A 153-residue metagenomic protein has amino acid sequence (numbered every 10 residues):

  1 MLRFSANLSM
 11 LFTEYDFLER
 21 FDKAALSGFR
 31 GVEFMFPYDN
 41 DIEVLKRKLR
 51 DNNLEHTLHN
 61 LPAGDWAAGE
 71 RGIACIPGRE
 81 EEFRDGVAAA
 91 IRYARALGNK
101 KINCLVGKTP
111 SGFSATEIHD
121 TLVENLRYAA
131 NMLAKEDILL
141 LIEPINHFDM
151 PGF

Functional and structural regions predicted by a protein language model:
M1-R95, N99, R127: N-terminal pre-domain/capping segments
I73-F153: Active-site acidic/histidine proton-transfer and metal-coordination neighborhood in alpha/beta enzyme cores
